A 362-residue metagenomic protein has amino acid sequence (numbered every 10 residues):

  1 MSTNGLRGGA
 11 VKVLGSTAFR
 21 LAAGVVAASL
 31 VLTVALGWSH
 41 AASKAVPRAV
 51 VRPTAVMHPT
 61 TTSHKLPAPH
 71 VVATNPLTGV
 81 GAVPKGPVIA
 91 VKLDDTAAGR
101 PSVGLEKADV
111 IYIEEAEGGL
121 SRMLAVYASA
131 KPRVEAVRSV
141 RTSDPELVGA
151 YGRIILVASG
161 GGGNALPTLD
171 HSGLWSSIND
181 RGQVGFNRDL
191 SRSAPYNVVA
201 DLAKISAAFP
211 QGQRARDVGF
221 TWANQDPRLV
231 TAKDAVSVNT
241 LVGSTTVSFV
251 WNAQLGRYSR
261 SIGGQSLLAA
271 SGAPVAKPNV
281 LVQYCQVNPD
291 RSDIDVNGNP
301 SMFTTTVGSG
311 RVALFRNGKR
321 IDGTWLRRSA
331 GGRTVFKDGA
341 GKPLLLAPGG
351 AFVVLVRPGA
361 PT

Functional and structural regions predicted by a protein language model:
S2-G8, G24, L32: Eukaryotic low-complexity, non-globular regulatory regions
S2-R7, A18-F19, G37, V46-V110 (+1 more regions): A surface/extracellular/periplasmic glyco- and lipid-processing/surface-interacting theme
G9-V25: N-terminal Sec-pathway targeting helices
R20-L36: Hydrophobic membrane-insertion alpha-helices, especially the h-region of bacterial N-terminal signal peptides
